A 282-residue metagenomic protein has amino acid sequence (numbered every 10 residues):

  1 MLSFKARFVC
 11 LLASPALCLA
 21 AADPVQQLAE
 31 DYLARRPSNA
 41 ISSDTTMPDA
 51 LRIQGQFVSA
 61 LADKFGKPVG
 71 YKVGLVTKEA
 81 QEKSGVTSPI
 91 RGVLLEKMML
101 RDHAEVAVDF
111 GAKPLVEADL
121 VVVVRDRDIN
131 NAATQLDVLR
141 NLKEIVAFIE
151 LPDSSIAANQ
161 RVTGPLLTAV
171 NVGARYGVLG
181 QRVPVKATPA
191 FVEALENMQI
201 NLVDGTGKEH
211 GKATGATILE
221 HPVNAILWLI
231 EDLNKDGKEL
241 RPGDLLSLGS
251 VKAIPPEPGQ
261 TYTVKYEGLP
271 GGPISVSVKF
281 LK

Functional and structural regions predicted by a protein language model:
M1-F4: N-terminal secretory signal peptides that target proteins for export/translocation
R7-C18: Bacterial N-terminal signal peptides
D23-H221, P255, T261, G271-K282: Catalytic-core "active-site belt" of small-molecule-metabolizing enzymes, emphasizing His/Asp/Glu-rich regions
N224-E231, P242-S247: Short, structured beta-strand/loop micro-motifs enriched in basic residues and often containing a Trp
Y262-Y266: Short, aromatic- and glycine-rich surface loops/edge beta-strands on solvent-exposed regions
